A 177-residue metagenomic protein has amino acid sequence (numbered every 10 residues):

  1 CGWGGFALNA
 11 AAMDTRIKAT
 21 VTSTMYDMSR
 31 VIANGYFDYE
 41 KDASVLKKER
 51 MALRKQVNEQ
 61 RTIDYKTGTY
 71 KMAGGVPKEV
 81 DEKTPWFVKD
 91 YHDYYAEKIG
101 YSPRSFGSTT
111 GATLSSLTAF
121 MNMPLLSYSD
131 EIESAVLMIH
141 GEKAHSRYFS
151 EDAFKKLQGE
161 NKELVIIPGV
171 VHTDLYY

Functional and structural regions predicted by a protein language model:
C1-G5: Active-site loop->helix "elbow" adjoining a glycine-rich segment at hydrolase catalytic centers
F6-Y94: Alpha/beta-hydrolase-fold enzymes
A7-A19, H140, S150-F154, L164-G169: Polytopic alpha-helical membrane proteins, predominantly small-molecule transporters/carriers
G35-Y36, T110-Y128, S134, H145: Active-site nucleophile elbow and catalytic-triad environment of alpha/beta-hydrolase enzymes
F120-P124, H140-E151, L157: Conserved alpha/beta-hydrolase "acid-adjacent" motif
S129-E133, K156-E160: Short, conserved loop/helix-junction motifs that constitute active-site signature segments in enzyme catalytic cores
I132, M138-H140: Short beta-strand/loop motif that positions the catalytic acidic residue of the alpha/beta-hydrolase fold
V170-Y177: Catalytic histidine-centered segment of alpha/beta-hydrolase-like enzymes
